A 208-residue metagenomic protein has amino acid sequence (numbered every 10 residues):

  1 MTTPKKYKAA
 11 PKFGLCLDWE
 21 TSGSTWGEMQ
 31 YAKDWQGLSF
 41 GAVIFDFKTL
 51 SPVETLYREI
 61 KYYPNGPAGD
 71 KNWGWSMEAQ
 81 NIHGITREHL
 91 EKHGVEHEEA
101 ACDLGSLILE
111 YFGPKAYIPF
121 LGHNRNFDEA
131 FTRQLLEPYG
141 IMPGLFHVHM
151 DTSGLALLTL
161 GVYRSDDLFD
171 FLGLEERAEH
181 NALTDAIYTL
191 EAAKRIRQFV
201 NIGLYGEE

Functional and structural regions predicted by a protein language model:
M1-K8, G206-E208: Glycine- and charge-rich intrinsically disordered segments
K5-H123, L174, H180: Conserved non-catalytic scaffold segment of RNase H-like nuclease domains
W19-T21, F47, E129, T152 (+1 more regions): Generic detector of well-ordered alpha-helical packing
W26-E28, L136, T159, A193: Short, function-defining helix-loop hinge/capping sites that tune catalysis or transport
N81-H83, T159-L168: A structural motif
A116-N126, A130-L136, R164-E208: Acidic, Mg2+-coordinating catalytic module of metal-dependent nucleases/exonucleases that use a two-metal-ion mechanism
L136-F146: A short alpha->loop->secondary-structure connector
H149-V162: Short alpha-helix plus adjacent loop in nuclease-associated cores
